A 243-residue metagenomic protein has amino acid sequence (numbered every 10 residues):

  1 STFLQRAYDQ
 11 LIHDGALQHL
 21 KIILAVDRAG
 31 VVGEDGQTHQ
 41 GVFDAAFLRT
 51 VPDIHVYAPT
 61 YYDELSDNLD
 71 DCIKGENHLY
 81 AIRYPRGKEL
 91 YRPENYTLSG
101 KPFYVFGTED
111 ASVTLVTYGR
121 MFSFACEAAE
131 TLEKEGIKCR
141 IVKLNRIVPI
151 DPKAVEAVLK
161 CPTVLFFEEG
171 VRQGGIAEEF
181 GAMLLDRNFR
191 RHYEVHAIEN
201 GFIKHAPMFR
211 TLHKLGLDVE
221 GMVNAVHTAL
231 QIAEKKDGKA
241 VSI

Functional and structural regions predicted by a protein language model:
S1, A58-Y61, F167-E169: Short beta->alpha connector loops at strand-helix junctions that form conserved, small/polar/Pro-enriched
L4-Y8, L17-G41, A45, T50 (+1 more regions): Thiamine diphosphate
D14: Conserved, well-ordered active-site substructure
D53, P59-T60, P93-E94: Active-site core segments that coordinate phosphate-bearing ligands/cofactors across diverse enzyme families
A58-G75: Conserved glycine-bearing catalytic or ligand-binding loops at nucleotide- and phosphate-handling centers of large
